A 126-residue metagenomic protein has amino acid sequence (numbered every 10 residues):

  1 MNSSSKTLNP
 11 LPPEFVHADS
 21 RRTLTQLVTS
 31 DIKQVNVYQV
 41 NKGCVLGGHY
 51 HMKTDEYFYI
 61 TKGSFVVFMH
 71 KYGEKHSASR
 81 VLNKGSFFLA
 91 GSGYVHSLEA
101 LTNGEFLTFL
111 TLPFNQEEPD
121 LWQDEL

Functional and structural regions predicted by a protein language model:
M1-Q34: A short, N-terminal "cap"/entry segment at the start of jelly-roll beta-barrel domains of the cupin/DSBH fold
K6-P10, E14-F15, L101-L126: Double-stranded beta-helix
L24, G48, V67-F68, A90 (+2 more regions): Short beta-strand His + acidic residue motifs that chelate non-heme Fe in jelly-roll/DSBH and cupin folds
V28, Q39, L110-T111: Short, structured patches in soluble enzyme cores that scaffold and shape functional sites
D31, K53, S64, S86 (+3 more regions): A generic "binding-loop/recognition-motif" signal
N36-T54: Conserved short histidine dyad/triad with adjacent acidic residue
K53-H70: Glycine- and acidic-residue-biased ligand/ion/polar-headgroup-sensing regions
Y72-S92: Short acidic-glycine-tyrosine-enriched beta hairpin
